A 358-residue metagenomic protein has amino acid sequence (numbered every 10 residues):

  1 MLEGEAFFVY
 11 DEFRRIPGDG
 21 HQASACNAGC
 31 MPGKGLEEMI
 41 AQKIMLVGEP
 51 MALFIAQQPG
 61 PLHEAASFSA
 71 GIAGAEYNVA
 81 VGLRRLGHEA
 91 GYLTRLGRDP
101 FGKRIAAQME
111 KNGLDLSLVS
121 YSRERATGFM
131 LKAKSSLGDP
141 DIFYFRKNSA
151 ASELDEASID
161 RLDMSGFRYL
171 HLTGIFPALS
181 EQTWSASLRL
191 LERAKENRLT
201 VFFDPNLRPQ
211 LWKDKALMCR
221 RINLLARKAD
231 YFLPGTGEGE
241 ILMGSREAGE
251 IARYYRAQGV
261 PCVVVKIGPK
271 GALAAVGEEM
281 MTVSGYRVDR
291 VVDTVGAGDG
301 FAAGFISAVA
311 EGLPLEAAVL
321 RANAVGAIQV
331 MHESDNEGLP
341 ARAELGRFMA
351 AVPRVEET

Functional and structural regions predicted by a protein language model:
M1-D11, D19, N27: Positively charged N-terminal leader segments that act as targeting/secretion signals
E5, Y10, K34-M45, E192 (+2 more regions): Conserved phosphate-binding/catalytic region of the ribokinase-like
Y10, G33-D115, N336, E356-T358: Glycine-rich phosphate/adenosyl-contacting loop at the front of the ribokinase-like
G18-E38: Short, Lys/Arg-enriched N-terminal segments with co-localized hydrophobic residues within the first ~10-30 amino acids
L83, G235, G298: Short, conserved phosphate/pyrophosphate- and ester-handling motifs at nucleotide-, phospho-/glycolipid
E89-G174, G346-T358: Conserved N-terminal subdomain of the carbohydrate kinase-like
Y169, I175-R253, K270-G271: Conserved beta-alpha-beta core of the PfkB/ribokinase-like small-molecule kinase fold
